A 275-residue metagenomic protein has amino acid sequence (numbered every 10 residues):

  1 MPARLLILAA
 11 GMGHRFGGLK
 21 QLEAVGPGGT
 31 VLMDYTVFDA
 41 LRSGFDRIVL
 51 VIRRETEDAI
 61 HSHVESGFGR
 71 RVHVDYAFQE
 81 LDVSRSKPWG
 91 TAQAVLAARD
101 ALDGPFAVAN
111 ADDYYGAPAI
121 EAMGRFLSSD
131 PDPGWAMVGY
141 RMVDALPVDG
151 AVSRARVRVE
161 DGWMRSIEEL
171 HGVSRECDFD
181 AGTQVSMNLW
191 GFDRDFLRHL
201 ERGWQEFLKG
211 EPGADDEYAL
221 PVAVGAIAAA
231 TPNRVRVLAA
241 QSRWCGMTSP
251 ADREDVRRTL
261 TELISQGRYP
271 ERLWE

Functional and structural regions predicted by a protein language model:
M1-P2, P133, E160-W163, G172-E275: Left-handed beta-helix
M1-V64, V83: N-terminal glycine-rich phosphate-binding loop and ensuing alpha1 helix
R4, D46-I48, H73, P105 (+2 more regions): Residues at the starts of beta-strands that form the adenosine-phosphate
G13, Y114-G116: A short, conserved beta-strand element in the Rossmann-like catalytic core that flanks the donor/metal-binding loop
R42, A59-I60, P118, H199 (+2 more regions): Phosphate- and divalent-cation-binding pockets in alpha/beta enzyme and binding domains that engage nucleotide-derived
F68-P105: Short phosphate-binding loop-to-helix
G104-Y114: Short beta-strand-to-loop acidic/aromatic patch adjacent to the donor-nucleotide binding site
G116-W190, R194: Conserved core of the sugar-phosphate nucleotidyltransferase
